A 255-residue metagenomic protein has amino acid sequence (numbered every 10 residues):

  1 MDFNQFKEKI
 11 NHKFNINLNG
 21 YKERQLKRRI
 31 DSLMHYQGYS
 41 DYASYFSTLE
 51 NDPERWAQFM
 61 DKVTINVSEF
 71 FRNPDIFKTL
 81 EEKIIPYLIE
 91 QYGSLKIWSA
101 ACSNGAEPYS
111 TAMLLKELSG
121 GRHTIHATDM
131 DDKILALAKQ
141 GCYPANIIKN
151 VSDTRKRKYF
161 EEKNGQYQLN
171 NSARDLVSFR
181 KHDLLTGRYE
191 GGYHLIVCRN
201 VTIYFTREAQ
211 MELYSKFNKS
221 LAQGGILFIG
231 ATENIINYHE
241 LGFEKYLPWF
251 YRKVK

Functional and structural regions predicted by a protein language model:
D2-L95, Y214: Conserved AdoMet
Y92-G105, H123-H126: Conserved class I S-adenosyl-L-methionine
N104-S119: Conserved SAM-binding loop of SAM-dependent methyltransferases across substrates and taxa, primarily the Class I
G120, T206, L221-A222: Helix-to-beta-strand junctions that scaffold the AdoMet/dcAdoMet cofactor pocket in Class I SAM-dependent enzymes
H123-V197, V201-A209, N234-I236, K255: Extended basic-aromatic, gly/pro-enriched interface segments that bind polyanionic ligands
M211-Q223: A short glycine-rich, Lys/Arg-flanked "PGG" loop and its adjoining helix->strand segment in the class I
Q223-A231: Conserved beta-strand signature within the Rossmann-like core of class I S-adenosyl-L-methionine
Y246-Y251: Short hydrophobic/aromatic beta-strand or adjacent loop that forms the aromatic wall/cage of a ligand/substrate-binding
